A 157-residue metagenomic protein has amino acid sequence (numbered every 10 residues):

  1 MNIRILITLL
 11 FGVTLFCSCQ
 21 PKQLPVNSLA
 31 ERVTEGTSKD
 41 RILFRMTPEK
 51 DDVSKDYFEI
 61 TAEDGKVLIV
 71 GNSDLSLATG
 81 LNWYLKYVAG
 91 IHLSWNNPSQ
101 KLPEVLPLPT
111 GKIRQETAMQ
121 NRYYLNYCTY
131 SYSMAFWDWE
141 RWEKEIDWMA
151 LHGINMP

Functional and structural regions predicted by a protein language model:
M1-Q23: Bacterial Sec-dependent N-terminal signal peptides
T14, L29-R32: Generic structural signal for isolated residues within well-ordered alpha-helices
P25, L29, E49-D51, E63-P157: Feature activates predominantly on carbohydrate-active enzymes
E31-V53: Auxiliary, metal-adjacent structural segments of Zn-dependent hydrolase domains
I42-F44, I60, V67-I69: Hydrophobic beta-strand residues in large extracellular and virion-surface proteins
S54-E59: Exposed beta-strand-loop-beta-strand "reactive/processing" segments of non-cytosolic proteins
